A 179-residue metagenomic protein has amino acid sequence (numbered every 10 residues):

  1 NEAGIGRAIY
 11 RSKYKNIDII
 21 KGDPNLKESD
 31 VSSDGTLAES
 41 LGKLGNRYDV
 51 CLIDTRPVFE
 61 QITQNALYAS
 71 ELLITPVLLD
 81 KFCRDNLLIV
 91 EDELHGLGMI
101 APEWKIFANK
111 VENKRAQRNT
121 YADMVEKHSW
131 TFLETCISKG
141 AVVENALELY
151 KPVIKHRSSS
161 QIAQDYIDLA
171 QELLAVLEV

Functional and structural regions predicted by a protein language model:
N1-D49, L147-E148: P-loop/Walker-type NTP enzyme "switch/lid" segment
Y14, N25, K81, V111-K114 (+1 more regions): Conserved nucleotide-binding/hydrolysis micro-motifs of P-loop NTPases
S29-D30, P57-A66, R84: Conserved ATPase-coupling elements of RecA-like P-loop NTPase cores
I62-D80: Inter-motif core of Ras-like GTPase G domains
L88-G98: Conserved C-terminal guanine-recognition region of P-loop GTPase G domains, centered on the G4
V111-R115, A122-I154: Beta-strand-loop-alpha "switch" segments that mediate conformational coupling across diverse proteins
V153-V179: NTP-binding/hydrolysis catalytic cores, primarily Walker-type P-loop NTPases
